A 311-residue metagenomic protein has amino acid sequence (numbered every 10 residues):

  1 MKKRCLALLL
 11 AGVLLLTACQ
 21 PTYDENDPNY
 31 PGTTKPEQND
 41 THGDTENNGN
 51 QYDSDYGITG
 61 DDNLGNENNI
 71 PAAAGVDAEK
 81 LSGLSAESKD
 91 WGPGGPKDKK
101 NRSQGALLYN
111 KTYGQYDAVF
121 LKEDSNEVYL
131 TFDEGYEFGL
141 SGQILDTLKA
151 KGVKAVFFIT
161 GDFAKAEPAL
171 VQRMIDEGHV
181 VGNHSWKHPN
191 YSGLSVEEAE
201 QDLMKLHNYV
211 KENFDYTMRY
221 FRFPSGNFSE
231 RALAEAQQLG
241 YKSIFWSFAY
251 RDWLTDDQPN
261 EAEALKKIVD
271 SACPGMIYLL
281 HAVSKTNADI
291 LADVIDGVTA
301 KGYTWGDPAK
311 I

Functional and structural regions predicted by a protein language model:
M1-R4, L9: Positively charged n-region of N-terminal signal peptides that target proteins for export
L14-A18: C-terminal motif of bacterial Sec signal peptides marking the signal peptidase cleavage site
C19-T131, E137-I144, A150, E263 (+2 more regions): N-terminal pre-catalytic segment of deacetylase/amide-hydrolase enzymes
D90-N190, L194, E198-D202, H207-E212 (+2 more regions): Active-site beta->alpha N-cap acidic-glycine motif
L107, L140, P189-Y216, N227-P274 (+1 more regions): Alpha-helical scaffold elements lining the catalytic groove of polysaccharide deacetylases
V128-T131, A155-I159, V180-N183, R219-F223 (+3 more regions): Structural recognition of the beta-strand scaffold that forms the well-ordered cores of secreted hydrolase catalytic
I159-F163, K187, S247-D252, K310: Short, acidic/turn-prone active-site loops that include or flank metal/cofactor- and phosphate-binding residues
A272-A309: Catalytic grooves of carbohydrate-active enzymes
